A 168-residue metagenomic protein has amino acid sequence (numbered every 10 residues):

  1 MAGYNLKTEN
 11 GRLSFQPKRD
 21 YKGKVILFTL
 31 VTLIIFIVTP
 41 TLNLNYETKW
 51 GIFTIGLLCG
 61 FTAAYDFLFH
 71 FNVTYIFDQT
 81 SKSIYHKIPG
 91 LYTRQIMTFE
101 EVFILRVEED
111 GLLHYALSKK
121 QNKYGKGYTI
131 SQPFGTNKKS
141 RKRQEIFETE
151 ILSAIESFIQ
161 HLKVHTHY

Functional and structural regions predicted by a protein language model:
M1-L44: N-terminal membrane-targeting/pre-transmembrane regions
A2-T8, Y75-F77, L105: Short, exposed beta-strand/loop patches in secreted or surface proteins that constitute
L13-F15, Y75-F77, Y115-K123: Short, structured motif recognition centered on aromatic/hydrophobic residues
Q16-K22, K87-G90, S118-N122: Secondary-structure transition/turn motif
T32, W50-F69: Canonical hydrophobic alpha-helical transmembrane segment
T62-M97: Conserved beta-hairpin
I84, T93-L112: Phosphoinositide-dependent membrane-docking surfaces
H114-Y168: A membrane-cytosol interface segment of integral membrane proteins
